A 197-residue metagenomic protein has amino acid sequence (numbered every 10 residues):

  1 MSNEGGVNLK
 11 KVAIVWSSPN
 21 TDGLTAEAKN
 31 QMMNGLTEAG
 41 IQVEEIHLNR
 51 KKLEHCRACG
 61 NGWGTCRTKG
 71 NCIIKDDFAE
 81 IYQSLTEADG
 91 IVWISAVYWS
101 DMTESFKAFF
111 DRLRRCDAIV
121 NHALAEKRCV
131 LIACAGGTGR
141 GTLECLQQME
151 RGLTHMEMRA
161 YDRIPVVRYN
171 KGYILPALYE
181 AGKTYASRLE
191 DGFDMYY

Functional and structural regions predicted by a protein language model:
S2-I119, I164-Y197: N-terminal beta1-alpha1-beta2 submodule of the flavodoxin-like/Rossmannoid cofactor-binding fold
E104-S105, A118-R163: Short, glycine-/small-residue-rich phosphate/pyrophosphate-handling segment
